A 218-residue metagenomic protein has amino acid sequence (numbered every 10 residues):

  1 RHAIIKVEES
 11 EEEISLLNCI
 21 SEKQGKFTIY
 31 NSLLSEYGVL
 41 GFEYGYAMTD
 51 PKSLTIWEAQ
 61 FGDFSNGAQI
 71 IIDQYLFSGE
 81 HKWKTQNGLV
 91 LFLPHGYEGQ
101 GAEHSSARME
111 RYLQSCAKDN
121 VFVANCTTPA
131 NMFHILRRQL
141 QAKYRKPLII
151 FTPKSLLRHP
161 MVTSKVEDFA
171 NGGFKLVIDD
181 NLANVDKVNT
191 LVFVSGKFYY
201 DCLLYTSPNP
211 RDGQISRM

Functional and structural regions predicted by a protein language model:
R1-K52, W57-E80, D168-I178, V185-L204: Non-catalytic terminal/interface segments that mediate subunit docking, oligomerization, and allosteric communication
N18-G25, T49-T55, N87-H95, R111-D119: Short acidic (Asp/Glu) and glycine-rich catalytic loops that position anionic groups and cofactors
A59-D63, L93-E98, P129-A130: Acidic, glycine-rich active-site loops and adjacent beta-strand->loop/helix elements that engage anionic groups
N66-A68, Q74-Y97, Q114: Catalytic or ion-translocation cores adjacent to nucleophile or general acid/base/metal-coordination motifs in diverse
T85, E98-F198: Active-site phosphate/pyrophosphate-binding segments
Y205-P210: Conserved small/polar residues in nucleotide/adenosyl-binding loops
S216-M218: Hydrophobic alpha-helical segments, chiefly the membrane-spanning helices and signal/signal-anchor peptides
